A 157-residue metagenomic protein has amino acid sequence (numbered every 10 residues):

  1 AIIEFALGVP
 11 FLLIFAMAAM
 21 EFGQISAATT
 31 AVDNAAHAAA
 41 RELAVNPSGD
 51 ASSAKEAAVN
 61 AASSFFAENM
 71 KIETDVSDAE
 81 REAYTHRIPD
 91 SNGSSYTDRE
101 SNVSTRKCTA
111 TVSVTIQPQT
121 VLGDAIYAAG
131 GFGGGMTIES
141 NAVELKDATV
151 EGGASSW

Functional and structural regions predicted by a protein language model:
A1-S63: Alpha-helical assembly-interface signal, strongest on the long, hydrophobic N-terminal helix that forms
A44-W157: Short, conserved structural patches
